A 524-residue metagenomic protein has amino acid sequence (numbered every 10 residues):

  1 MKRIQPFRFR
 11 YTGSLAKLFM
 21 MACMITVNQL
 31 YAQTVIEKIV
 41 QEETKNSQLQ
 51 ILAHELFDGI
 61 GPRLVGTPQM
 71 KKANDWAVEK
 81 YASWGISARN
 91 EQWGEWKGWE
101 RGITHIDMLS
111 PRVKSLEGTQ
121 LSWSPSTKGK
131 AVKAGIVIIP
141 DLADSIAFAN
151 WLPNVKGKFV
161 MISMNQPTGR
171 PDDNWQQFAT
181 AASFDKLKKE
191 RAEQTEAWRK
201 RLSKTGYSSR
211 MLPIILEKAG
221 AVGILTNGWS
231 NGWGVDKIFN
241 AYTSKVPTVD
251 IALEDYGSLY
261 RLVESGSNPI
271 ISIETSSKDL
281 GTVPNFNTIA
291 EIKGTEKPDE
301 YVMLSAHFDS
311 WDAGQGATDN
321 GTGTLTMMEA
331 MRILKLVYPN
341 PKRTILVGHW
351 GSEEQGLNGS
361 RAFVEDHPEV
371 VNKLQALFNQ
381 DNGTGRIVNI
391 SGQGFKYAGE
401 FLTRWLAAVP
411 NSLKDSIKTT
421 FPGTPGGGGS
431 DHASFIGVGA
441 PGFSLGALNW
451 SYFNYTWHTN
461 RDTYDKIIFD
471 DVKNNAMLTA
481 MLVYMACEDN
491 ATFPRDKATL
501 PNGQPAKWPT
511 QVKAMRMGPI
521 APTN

Functional and structural regions predicted by a protein language model:
M1-T34: Bacterial Sec-dependent N-terminal signal peptides
L30-K72, E79-S87, I292-E296, D496 (+1 more regions): N-terminal hydrophobic or amphipathic helices/low-complexity stretches enriched in small/hydrophobic/Pro/Gly
T34-T67, W93, I103, N231-A241 (+4 more regions): N-terminal capping segment at the start of a domain
T34-V35, S124-A149, W233, I238-A317 (+2 more regions): Soluble metallo-hydrolase cores and metallopeptidase-like ectodomains found primarily in the secretory/periplasmic
I51, K188, R332-N358, L377-Q380: Short helix-loop-beta-strand segments that form the rim/entrance of peptidase-like active sites
H54, D58-A192: Noncatalytic luminal/extracellular "stalk/propeptide" segments of secretory-pathway proteins
V113-S115, G129, A134, A143 (+5 more regions): Metal-dependent peptidase/peptidase-like ectodomains
Q194-T205, R210-P213, E217-K218, G223 (+3 more regions): Active-site-adjacent substrate-binding region of metalloamidase/peptidase-like peptide-processing proteins
